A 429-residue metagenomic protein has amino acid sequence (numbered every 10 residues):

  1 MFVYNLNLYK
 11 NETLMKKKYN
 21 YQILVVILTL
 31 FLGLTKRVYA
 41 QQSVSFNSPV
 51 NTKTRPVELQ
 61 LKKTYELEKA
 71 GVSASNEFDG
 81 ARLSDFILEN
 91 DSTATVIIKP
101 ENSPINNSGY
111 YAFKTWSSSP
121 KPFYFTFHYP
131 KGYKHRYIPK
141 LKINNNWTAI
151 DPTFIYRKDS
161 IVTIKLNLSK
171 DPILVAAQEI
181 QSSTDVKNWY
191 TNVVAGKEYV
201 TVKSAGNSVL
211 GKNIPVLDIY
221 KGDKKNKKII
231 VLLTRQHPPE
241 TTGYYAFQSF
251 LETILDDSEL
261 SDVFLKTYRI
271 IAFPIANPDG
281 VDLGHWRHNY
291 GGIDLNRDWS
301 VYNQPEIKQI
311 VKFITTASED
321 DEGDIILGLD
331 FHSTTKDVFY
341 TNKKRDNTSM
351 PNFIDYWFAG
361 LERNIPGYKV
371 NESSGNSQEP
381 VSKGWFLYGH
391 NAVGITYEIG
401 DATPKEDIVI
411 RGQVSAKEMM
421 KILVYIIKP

Functional and structural regions predicted by a protein language model:
M1-S45: Bacterial Sec-dependent N-terminal signal peptides
Q41-S169: Extreme N-terminal flexible tails
F123-T126, L174, K187, Y244: Short, hydrophobic/aromatic beta-strand segments
A149-T153, E198-S204, P366-N376: Short secondary-structure junctions
Y156-E198: Extended acidic/polar, glycine-enriched regions that form or flank non-catalytic beta-rich accessory modules
I180, N296, D337-T348, S373-P429: Active-site-adjacent mobile loop/cap segments within catalytic or ligand-binding domains
Y199-P215, I219-Y220, K224-R363, G367 (+1 more regions): Active-site/substrate-binding loop(s) of hydrolase catalytic cores
